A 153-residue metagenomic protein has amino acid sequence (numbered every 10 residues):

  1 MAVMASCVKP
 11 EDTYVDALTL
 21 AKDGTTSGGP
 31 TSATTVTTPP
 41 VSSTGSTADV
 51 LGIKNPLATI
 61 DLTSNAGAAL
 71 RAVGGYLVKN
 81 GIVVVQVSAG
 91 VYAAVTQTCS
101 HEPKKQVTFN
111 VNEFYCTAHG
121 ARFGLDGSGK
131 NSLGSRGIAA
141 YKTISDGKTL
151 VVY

Functional and structural regions predicted by a protein language model:
A2-S6: C-terminal motif of bacterial Sec signal peptides marking the signal peptidase cleavage site
C7-E11: Bacterial signal peptide processing site
D12-V111, A139-Y153: N-terminal pre-ligand scaffold of iron-sulfur
V87, G124, N131: Acidic surface patches and DE-rich sequence motifs
F109-N110, D126-S128: Short, solvent-exposed loop/turn and secondary-structure capping segments
E113-G120, K130-A139: Short cysteine/histidine-rich metal-coordination sites, predominantly Zn2+-binding motifs
R122, D126, V151: Extracellular/periplasmic metallocenter environments
